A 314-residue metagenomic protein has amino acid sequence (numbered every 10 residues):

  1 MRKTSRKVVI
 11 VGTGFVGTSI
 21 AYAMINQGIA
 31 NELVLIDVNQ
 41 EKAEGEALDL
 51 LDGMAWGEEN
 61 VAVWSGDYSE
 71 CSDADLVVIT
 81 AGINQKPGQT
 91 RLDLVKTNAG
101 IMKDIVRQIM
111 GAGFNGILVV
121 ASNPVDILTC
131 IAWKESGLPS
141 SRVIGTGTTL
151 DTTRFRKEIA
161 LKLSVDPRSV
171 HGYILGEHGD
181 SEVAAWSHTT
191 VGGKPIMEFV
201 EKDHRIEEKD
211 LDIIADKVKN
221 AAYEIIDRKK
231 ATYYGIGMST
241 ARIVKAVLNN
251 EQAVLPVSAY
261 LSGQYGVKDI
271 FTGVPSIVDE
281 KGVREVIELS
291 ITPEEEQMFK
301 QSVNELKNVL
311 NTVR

Functional and structural regions predicted by a protein language model:
T13-G14: Glycine-rich Rossmann-fold phosphate-binding loop(s) that bind the pyrophosphate of adenine dinucleotide cofactors
G17-T18: N-terminal Rossmann-fold NAD(P) dinucleotide-binding loop
N26-E32, G137-P139: Conserved S-adenosyl-L-methionine
V38-A74, Q89, K307-T312: Conserved N-terminal Rossmann-fold NAD(P) cofactor-binding segment
A81-I83: Conserved NAD(P)H cofactor-binding loop of Rossmann-fold oxidoreductase domains
R91-R156: Rossmann-like NAD(P)(H) cofactor-binding subdomain of soluble oxidoreductases
S136-R142, D151-R314: C-terminal substrate-binding/catalytic lobe of Rossmann-fold NAD(P)-dependent dehydrogenases
